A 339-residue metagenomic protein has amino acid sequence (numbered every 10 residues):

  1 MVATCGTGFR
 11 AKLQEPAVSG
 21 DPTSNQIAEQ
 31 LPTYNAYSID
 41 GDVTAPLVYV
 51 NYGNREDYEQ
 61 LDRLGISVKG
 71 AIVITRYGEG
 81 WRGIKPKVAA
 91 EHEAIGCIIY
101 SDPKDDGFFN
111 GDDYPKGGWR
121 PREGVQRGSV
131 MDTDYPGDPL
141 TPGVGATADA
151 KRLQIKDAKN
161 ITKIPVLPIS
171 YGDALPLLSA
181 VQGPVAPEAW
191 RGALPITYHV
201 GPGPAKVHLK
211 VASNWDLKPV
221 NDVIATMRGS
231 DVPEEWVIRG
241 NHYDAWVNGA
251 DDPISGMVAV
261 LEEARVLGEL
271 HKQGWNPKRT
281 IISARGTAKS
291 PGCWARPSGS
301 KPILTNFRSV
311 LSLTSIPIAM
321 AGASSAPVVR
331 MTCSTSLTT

Functional and structural regions predicted by a protein language model:
M1-D21, P86, I99, F108-P115 (+5 more regions): Protein/peptide-recognition domains central to ubiquitin and immune signaling
M1-I72, P103, R120-P121, V125-P136: Noncatalytic luminal/extracellular "stalk/propeptide" segments of secretory-pathway proteins
V2-T7, Q60, I66, A71-I72 (+8 more regions): Catalytic-core environment of secreted peptidases
N25-Q60, P139-D251, R265, E269-Q273: Soluble metallo-hydrolase cores and metallopeptidase-like ectodomains found primarily in the secretory/periplasmic
Q30, I39-D42, S67, G80-A150: Flexible, low-hydrophobicity surface segments
D42, R76-G83, P168, G172 (+5 more regions): Soluble non-cytosolic domains of exported or imported proteins
G53-R55, G78-W81, D102-D105, G172-A174 (+5 more regions): Short, glycine-/Ser/Thr-/acidic-enriched flexible segments
P121-V185, V232, G286-T339: Metal-dependent peptidase/peptidase-like ectodomains
